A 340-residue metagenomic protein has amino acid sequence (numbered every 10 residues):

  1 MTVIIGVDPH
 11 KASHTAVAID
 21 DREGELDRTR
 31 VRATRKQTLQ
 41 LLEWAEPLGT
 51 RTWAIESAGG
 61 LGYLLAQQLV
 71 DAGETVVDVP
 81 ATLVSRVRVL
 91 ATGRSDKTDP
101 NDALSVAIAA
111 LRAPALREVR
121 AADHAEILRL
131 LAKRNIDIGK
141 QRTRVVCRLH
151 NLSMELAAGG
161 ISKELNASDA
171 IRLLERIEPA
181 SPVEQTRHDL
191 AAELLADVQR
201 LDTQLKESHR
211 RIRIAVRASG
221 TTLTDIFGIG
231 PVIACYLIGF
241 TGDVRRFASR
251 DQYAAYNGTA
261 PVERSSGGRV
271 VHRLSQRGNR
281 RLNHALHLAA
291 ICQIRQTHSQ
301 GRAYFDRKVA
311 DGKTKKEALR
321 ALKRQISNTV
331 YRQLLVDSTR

Functional and structural regions predicted by a protein language model:
M1-D20, V106, I138: Gly/Thr-rich phosphate-binding beta-strand-loop-beta motif of the actin/hexokinase/Hsp70
R35-T52: Short, basic/hydrophobic alpha-helical segments
T38, P231-D311, K315: Phosphate-backbone recognition surface of nucleic-acid-processing proteins
T50-L61: Short glycine-rich phosphate-binding loop at a beta-alpha junction
V77-E118, D137, S168, L173 (+2 more regions): Short alpha-helix plus adjacent loop in nuclease-associated cores
A110-R129, I177, P182: Short, charge-rich amphipathic alpha-helices with coiled-coil/heptad character
L131-T222: Glycine-rich, often acidic, oxyanion-interacting loops/wings at catalytic, nucleic-acid, or phospho-protein interfaces
Q296-R340: Acidic, carboxylate-rich catalytic segments that either coordinate divalent cations
